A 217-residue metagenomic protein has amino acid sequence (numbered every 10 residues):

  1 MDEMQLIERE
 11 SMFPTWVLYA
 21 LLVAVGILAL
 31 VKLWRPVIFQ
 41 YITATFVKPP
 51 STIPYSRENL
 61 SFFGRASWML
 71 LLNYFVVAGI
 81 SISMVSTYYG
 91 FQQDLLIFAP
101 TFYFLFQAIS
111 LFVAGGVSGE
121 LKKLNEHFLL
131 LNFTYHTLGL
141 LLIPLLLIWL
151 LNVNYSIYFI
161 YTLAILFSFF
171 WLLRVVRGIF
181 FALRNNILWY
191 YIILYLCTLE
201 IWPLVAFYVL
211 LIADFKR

Functional and structural regions predicted by a protein language model:
M1-A20, A24, V76-F91: Long, highly hydrophobic alpha-helical transmembrane signal-anchor segments
D2-R9, P50-A66: Cytosolic juxtamembrane amphipathic/interface segments immediately preceding and feeding into a transmembrane helix
M12-A29, Q92-F104, S156-I165: Alpha-helical transmembrane segments
A29-T45, F106-S118: Membrane-water interface of transmembrane alpha-helices
I42-R57, L121-Y135: Juxtamembrane inter-helical linkers in multi-pass membrane proteins
R65-F75, N132-L138, T198: Select subsegments of transmembrane alpha-helices in polytopic membrane proteins, especially boundary-proximal
M84-N152: Alpha-helical transmembrane segments with an aromatic anchor "belt"
L145-R217: Terminal transmembrane helical module of multi-pass membrane proteins
